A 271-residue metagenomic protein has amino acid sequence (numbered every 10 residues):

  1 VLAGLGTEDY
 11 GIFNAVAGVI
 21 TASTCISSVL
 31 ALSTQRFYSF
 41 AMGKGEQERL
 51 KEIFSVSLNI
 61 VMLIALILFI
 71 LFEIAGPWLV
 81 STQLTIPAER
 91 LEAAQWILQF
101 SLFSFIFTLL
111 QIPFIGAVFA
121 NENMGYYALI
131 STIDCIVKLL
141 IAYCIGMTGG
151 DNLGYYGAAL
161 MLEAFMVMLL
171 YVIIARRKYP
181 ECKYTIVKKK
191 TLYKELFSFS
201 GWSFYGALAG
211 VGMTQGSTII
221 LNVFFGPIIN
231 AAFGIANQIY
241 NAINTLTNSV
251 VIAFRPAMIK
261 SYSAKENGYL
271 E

Functional and structural regions predicted by a protein language model:
V1-T24, I53, L153-A158, L192-F199 (+2 more regions): Interfacial/gating helices of multi-pass transporter permease domains
F13-S28, G206, G210, T214-G216 (+2 more regions): Transmembrane helix-bundle signature of multi-pass secondary active exporters and lipid flippases
S28-K44, A120, Y179-P180, N244-E271: Helix-loop junctions and terminal segments of transmembrane helices in multi-pass membrane transport/translocation
S28-S81, E92-L102, G268-E271: Membrane-water interface segments that mark the loop-to-transmembrane alpha-helix transition
I74-P77, P87-Q111, A128, M166 (+1 more regions): Alpha-helical transmembrane segments of multi-pass membrane proteins
F103-S131, G154: Membrane-interface junctions at transmembrane-helix termini in multi-pass inner-membrane proteins
A128-K178, F199: Hydrophobic alpha-helical transmembrane segments
L153-A159, Y171-T214, A257, K265-Y269: Interhelical loop/hinge segments that connect adjacent transmembrane helices in multipass membrane
